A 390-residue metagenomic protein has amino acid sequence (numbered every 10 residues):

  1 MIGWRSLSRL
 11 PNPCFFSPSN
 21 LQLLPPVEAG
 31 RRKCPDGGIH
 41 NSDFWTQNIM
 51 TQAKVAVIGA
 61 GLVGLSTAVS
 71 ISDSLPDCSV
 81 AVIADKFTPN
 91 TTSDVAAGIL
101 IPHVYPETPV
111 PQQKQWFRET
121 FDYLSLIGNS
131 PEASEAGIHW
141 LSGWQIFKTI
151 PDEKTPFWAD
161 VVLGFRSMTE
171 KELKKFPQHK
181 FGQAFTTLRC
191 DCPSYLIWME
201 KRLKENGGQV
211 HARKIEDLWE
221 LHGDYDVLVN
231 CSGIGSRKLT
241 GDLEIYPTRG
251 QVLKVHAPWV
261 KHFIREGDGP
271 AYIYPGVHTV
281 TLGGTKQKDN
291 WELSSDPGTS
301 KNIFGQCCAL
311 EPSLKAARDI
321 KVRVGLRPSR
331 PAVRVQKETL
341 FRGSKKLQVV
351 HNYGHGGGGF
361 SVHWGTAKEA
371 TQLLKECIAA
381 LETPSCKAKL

Functional and structural regions predicted by a protein language model:
T51-G61: Beta1/beta-strand and adjacent pyrophosphate-binding region of the FAD-binding site in flavoprotein oxidoreductases
D73-T92: Glycine-rich FAD pyrophosphate-binding loop
A97-H179: Dinucleotide-binding Rossmann-like beta1-alpha1 core, especially the glycine-rich loop that anchors the ADP
A97-V104, L141-F147, R237-E266, N302-K315 (+1 more regions): Central beta-strand plus flanking loop segment that forms part of the substrate or channel wall within the catalytic
T108-T120, G182-W198, S294-G298, S361-H363: Short beta-strand to alpha-helix junction loop
L124-S125, I245, V260, V277-H278 (+2 more regions): Flavin-binding catalytic cores
P177, F181-Y225: Helical element adjacent to the flavin cofactor pocket in flavoenzyme catalytic cores
R318-L390: C-terminal catalytic lobe of FAD-dependent flavoproteins
